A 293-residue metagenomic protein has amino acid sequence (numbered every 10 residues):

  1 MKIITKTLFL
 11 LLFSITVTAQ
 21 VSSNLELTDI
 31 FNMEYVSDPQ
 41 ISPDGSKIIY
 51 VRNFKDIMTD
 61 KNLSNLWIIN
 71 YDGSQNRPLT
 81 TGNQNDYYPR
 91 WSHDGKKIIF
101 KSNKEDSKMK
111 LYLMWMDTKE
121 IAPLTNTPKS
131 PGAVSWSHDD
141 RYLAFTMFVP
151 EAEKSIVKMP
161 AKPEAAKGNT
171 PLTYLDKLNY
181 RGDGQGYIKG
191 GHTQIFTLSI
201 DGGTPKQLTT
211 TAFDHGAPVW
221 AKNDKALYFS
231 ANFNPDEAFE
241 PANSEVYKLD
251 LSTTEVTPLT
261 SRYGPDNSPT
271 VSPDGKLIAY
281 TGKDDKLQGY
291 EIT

Functional and structural regions predicted by a protein language model:
M1-S23: Bacterial Sec-dependent N-terminal signal peptides
V21-N53, I195: Mature N-terminal segment immediately following signal peptide/propeptide cleavage in secreted/periplasmic
L25-D29, R77-T80, E120-T125, T204-T209 (+1 more regions): A short beta-strand motif characteristic of beta-propeller blades
Y35, R52-N65, T80-D86, K101-Y112 (+6 more regions): A flexible loop/linker signature enriched in serine peptidases of the S9 family
Q40-P78: N-terminal, post-signal-peptide region of Sec/Tat-exported proteins
S42, S92-D94, S137, A221-N223 (+1 more regions): Structural WD40 beta-propeller signal
G45-I49, G95-I99, D140-A144, A226-Y228 (+1 more regions): Hydrophobic beta-strand positions that form the internal "hydrophobic ladder" of WD40/Gbeta-like beta-propeller blades
N70-S74, W115-K119, S199-G203, D250-T254: Short loop/turn segments that connect beta-strands within beta-propeller blades
